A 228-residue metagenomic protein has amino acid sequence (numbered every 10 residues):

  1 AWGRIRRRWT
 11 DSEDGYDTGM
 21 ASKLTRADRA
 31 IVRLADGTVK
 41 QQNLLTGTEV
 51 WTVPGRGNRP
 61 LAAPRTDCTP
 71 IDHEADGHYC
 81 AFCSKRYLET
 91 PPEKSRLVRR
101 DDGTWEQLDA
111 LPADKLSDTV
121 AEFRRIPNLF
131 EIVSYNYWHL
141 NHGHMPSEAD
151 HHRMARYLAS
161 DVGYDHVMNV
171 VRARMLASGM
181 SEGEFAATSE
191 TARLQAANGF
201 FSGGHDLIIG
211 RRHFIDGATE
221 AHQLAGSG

Functional and structural regions predicted by a protein language model:
A1-G228: HIT superfamily nucleotide-processing domains
